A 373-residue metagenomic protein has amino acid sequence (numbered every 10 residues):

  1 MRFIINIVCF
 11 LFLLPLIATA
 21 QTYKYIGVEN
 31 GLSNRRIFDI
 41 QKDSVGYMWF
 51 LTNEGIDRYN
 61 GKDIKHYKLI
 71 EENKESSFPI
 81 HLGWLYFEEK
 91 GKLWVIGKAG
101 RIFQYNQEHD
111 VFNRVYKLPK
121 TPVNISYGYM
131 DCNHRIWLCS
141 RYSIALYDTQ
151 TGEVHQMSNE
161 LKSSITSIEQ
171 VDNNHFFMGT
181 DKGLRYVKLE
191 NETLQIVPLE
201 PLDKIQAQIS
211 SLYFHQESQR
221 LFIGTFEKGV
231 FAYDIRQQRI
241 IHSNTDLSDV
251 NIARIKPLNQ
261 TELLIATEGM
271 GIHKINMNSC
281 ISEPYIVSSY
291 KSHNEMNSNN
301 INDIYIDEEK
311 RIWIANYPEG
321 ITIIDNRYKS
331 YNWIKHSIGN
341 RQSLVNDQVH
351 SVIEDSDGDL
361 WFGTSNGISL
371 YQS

Functional and structural regions predicted by a protein language model:
M1-S373: Carboxylate-rich, polar loop motifs that coordinate divalent cations or form catalytic acidic clusters
